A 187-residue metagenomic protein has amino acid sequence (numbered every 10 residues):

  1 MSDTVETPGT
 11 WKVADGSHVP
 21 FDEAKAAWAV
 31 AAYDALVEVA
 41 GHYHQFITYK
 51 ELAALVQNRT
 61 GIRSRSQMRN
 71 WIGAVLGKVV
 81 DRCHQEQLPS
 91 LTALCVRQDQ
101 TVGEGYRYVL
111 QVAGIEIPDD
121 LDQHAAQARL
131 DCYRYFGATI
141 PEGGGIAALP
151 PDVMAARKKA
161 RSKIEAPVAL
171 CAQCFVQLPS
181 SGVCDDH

Functional and structural regions predicted by a protein language model:
S2-V5: Intrinsically disordered, low-complexity N-terminal extensions of nucleic-acid-metabolism proteins
G9-Y33, V39-A155: Nucleic acid-binding interface residues in structured DNA/RNA-binding domains, emphasizing the DNA-engaging scaffolds
Y43, I164-L170, S180: Short metal-coordination and nucleic-acid-contact micro-motifs, chiefly zinc-binding Cys/His arrays
R65-M68, A160, P167: Structural boundary micro-motifs
M154-K163: Short, intrinsically disordered linker segments that flank or connect zinc-binding domains
C171-C174, C184: Short cysteine-rich clusters marking metal-coordination/redox-active sites
F175-P179: Cys/His-rich microdomains that often coordinate metals
S180-H187: Cysteine-rich micro-motifs
